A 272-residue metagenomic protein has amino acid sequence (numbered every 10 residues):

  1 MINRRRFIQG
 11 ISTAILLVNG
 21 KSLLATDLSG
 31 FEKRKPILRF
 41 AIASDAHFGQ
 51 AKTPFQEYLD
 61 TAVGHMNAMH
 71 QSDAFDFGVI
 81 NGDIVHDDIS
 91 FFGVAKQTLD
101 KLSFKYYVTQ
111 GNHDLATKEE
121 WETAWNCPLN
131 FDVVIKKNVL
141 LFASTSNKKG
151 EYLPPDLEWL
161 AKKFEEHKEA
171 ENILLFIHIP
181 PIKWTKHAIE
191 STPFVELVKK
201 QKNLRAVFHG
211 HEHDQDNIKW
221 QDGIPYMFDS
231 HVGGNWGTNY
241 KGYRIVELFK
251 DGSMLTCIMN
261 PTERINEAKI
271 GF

Functional and structural regions predicted by a protein language model:
M1-N19: N-terminal secretory signal peptides and thylakoid transit peptides that target proteins across membranes
I11, L24-G93: N-terminal active-site segment of His-dependent metallophosphoesterases
E32-A41, D132-L141, E171-N172, W220-P225: Beta-strand-turn-beta hairpins that frame and shape the catalytic cleft of phosphate-ester-processing enzymes
R34, A43, P54-Q56, D60-T61 (+2 more regions): Binuclear metal-dependent phosphoesterase catalytic core
A41-T61, H86, A116-C127, K148-P154 (+1 more regions): Acidic/histidine-rich helix-loop elements that form or flank divalent-metal/phosphate-binding sites at the catalytic
D45, G82-D83, G111, H178 (+1 more regions): Active-site glycine-centered loops adjacent to acidic/histidine catalytic or metal-binding residues that shape
N67-F77, G150-P225, M254: His/acidic metal-ligating clusters that form di-metal
N81-D100, A116-N126, T185-A188, N217-D222: Metal-dependent catalytic neighborhoods of phosphoester/phosphodiester hydrolases
